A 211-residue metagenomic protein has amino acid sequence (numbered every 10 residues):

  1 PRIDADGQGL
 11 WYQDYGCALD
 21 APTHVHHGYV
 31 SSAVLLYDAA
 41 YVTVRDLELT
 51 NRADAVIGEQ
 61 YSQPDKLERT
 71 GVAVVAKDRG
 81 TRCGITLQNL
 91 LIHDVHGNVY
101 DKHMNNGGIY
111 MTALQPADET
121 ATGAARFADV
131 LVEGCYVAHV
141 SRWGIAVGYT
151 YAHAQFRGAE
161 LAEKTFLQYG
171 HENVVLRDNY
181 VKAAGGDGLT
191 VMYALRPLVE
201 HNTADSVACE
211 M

Functional and structural regions predicted by a protein language model:
G7-D205, M211: Right-handed parallel beta-helix
